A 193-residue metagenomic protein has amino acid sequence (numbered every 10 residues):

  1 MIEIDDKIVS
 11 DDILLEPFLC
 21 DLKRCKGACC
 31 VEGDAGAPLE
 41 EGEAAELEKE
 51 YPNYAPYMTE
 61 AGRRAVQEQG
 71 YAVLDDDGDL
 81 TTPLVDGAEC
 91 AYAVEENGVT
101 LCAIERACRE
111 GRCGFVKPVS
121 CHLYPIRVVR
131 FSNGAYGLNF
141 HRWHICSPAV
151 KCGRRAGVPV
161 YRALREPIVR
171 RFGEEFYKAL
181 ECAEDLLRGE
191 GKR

Functional and structural regions predicted by a protein language model:
M1-R193: Short loop/turn segments that flank or connect secondary-structure elements
